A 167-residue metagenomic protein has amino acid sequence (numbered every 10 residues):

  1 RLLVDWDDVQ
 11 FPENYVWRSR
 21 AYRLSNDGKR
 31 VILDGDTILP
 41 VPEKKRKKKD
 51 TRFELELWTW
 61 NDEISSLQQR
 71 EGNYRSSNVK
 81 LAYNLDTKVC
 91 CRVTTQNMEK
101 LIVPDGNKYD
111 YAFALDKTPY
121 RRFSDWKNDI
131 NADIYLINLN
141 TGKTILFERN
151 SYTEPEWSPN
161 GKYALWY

Functional and structural regions predicted by a protein language model:
R1-Y167: Beta-propeller folds
